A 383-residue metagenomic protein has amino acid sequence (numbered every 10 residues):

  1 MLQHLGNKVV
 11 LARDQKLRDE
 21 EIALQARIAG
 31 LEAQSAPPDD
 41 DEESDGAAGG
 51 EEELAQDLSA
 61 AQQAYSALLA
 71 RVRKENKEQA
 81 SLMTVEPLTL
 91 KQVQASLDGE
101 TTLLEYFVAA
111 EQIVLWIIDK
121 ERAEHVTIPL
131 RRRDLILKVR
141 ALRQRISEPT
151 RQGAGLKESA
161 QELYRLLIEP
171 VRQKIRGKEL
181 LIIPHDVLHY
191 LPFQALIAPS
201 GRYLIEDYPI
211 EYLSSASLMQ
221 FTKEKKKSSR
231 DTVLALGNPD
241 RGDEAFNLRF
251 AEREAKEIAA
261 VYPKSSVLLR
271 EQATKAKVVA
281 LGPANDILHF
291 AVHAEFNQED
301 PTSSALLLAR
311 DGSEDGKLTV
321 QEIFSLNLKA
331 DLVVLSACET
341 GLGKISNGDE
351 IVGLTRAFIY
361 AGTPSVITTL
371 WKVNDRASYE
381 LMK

Functional and structural regions predicted by a protein language model:
M1-R202, D207, K225-D240, A260: Amphipathic alpha-helical protein-protein interaction segments
D14, R132-L135, V139, A251 (+5 more regions): Amphipathic alpha-helical segments in well-structured domains
E53-Q56, A60, D186-H189, K223-E295 (+1 more regions): A domain-level signal for caspase-like cysteine endopeptidase catalytic cores and their zymogen-processing architecture
L104, L115, L180-I182, L236 (+5 more regions): Residue-level detector of buried hydrophobic side-chain packing in well-ordered secondary-structure elements
V108-Q112, K120-A123, L130-R131, V187-L188 (+10 more regions): Short, glycine-/Ser/Thr-/acidic-enriched flexible segments
I128-L130, A245-R249, I345-G348: Short, solvent-exposed loop/turn segments at secondary-structure boundaries
L191-E206, A284-N285, T302-L307, D349 (+1 more regions): Short secondary-structure boundary/capping segments
A216-S217, D286-L381: Catalytic cores of nucleophile-dependent amide-cleaving enzymes
